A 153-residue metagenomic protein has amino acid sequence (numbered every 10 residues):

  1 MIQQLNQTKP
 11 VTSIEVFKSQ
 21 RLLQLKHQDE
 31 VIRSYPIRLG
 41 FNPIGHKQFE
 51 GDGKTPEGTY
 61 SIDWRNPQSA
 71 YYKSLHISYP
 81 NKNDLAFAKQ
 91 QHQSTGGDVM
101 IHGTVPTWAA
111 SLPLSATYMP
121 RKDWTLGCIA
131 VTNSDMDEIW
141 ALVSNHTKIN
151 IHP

Functional and structural regions predicted by a protein language model:
M1-S13, K18, L39-D63, K82-F87 (+1 more regions): N-terminal post-signal-peptidase region of extra-cytosolic proteins
V11, I32, E57, A70-Y72 (+1 more regions): Sequence-level motif detector for i,i+2 pairs with an aromatic at +2
E30-N42: Short Gly/aromatic-enriched secondary-structure transition segments
S34-P36, T59, D98, K148: Well-ordered beta-strand positions in beta-sheet-rich domains
W64-P153: Exported/periplasmic cell-wall-interacting domains
